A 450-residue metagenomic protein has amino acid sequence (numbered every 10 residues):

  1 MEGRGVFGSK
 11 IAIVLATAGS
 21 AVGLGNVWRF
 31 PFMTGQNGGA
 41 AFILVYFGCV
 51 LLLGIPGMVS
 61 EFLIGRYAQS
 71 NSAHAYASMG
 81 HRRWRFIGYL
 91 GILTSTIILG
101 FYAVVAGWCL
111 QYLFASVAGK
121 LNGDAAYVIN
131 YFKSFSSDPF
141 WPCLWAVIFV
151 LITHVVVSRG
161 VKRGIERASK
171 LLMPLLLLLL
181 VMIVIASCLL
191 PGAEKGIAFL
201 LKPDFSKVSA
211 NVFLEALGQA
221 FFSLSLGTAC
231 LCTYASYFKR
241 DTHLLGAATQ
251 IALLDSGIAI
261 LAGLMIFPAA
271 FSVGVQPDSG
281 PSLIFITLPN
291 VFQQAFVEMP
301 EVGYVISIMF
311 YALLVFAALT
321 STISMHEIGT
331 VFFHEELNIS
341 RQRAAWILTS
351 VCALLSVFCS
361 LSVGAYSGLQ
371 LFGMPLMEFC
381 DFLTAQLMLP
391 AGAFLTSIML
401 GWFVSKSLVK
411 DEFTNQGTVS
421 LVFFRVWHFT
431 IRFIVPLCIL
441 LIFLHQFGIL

Functional and structural regions predicted by a protein language model:
M1-W28, G57-F62, R66-M79, R85-Y89 (+2 more regions): Membrane-interface "cap" regions at the ends of multi-pass membrane proteins
E2, A106-S137, Y237-D241, G246 (+5 more regions): Helix-loop-helix connectors at the membrane interface of multi-pass transporters/channels
E2-G3, F7, I11, E166 (+2 more regions): Membrane-embedded translocation segments of transport machinery
E2-G5, F32-N37, Y67-L90, A103-K162 (+6 more regions): Inter-helical loop and helix-membrane interface segments of multi-pass membrane transporters/permeases
I11-F47, A235, G246-T249, L253-S256 (+1 more regions): Transmembrane helix-boundary motif of multi-pass solute transporters/channels
T34-S60, W141-P142, L389-P390: Extracellular loop-to-transmembrane helix junctions
C143, P375-M399, S420-L450: A generic transmembrane alpha-helix motif of multi-pass inner-membrane proteins
L319-S324, A345-L348, C352-V363, E378-D411: Hydrophobic alpha-helical segments of multi-pass membrane transport proteins
